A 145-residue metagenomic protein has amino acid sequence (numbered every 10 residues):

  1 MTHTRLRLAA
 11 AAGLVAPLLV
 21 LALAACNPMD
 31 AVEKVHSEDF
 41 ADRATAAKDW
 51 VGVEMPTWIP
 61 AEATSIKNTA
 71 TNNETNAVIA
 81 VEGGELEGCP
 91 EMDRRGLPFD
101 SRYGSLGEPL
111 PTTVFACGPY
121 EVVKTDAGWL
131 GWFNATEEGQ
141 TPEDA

Functional and structural regions predicted by a protein language model:
T2-L14: Bacterial N-terminal signal peptides that target proteins for export
A16-V20: Alpha-helical transmembrane segments
L21-A25: C-terminal motif of bacterial Sec signal peptides marking the signal peptidase cleavage site
N27-M29: Bacterial signal peptide processing site
H36-V53: Post-signal peptide N-terminal segment of mature Sec-exported envelope proteins
V51-T112: Mature extracytoplasmic domains of secretory-pathway proteins
E87-A145: Extracytosolic low-complexity repeat regions of secreted or lipid-anchored proteins
